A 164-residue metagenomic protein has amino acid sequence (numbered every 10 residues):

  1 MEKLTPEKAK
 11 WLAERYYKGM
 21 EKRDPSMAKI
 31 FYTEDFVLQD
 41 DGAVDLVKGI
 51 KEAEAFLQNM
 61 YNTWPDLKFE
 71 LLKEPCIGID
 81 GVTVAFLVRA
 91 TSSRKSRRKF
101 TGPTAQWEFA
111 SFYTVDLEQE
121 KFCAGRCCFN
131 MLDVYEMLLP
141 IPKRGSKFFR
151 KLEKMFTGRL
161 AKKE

Functional and structural regions predicted by a protein language model:
M1-S26, I30-E34, K154-E164: Short, low-complexity N-terminal intrinsically disordered segments enriched in polar/charged residues
K3, E7, V44-V47, F100: Charge-dense, low-complexity intrinsically disordered segments
K8, Y61-E164: A beta-strand edge to alpha-helix "cap/lid" segment located at domain peripheries
K18, A43, A124: Short, flexible active-site loop motifs that bind/organize anionic cofactors or intermediates
P25-V82: A solvent-exposed, acidic/Ser-Thr-rich amphipathic alpha-helical stretch
